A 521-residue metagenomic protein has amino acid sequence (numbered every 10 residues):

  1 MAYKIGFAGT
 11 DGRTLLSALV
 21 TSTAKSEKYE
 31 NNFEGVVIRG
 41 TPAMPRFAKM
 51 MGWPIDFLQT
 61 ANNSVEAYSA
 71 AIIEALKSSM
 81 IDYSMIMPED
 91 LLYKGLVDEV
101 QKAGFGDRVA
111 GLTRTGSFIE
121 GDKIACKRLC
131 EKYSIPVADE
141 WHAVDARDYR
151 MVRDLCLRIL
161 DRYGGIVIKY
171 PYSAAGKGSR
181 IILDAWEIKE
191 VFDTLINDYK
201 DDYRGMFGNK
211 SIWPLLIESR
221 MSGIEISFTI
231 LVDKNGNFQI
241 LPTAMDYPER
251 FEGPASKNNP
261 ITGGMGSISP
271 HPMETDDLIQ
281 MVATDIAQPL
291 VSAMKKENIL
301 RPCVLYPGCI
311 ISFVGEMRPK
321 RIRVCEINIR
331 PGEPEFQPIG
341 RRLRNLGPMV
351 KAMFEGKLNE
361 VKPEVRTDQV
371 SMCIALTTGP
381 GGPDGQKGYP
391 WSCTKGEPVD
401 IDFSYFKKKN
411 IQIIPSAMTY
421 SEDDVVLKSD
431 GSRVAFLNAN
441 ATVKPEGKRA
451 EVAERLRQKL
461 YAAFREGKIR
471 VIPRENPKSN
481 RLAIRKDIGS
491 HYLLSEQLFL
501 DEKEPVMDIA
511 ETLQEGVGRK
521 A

Functional and structural regions predicted by a protein language model:
M1-E34, I135, E364-D368, K444-K448 (+3 more regions): Preference for protein termini
M1-L112: ATP-binding N-terminal substructure of ATP-dependent carboxylate-amine bond-forming enzymes
A103-G178, D202-R204: A conserved helix-loop-beta module that forms one wall/lid of the active-site cleft in ATP-utilizing catalytic domains
P136-A138, D161-I168, I182-S227, I286-E297: Conserved ATP-binding module of the ATP-grasp superfamily
D198-Y199, M221-P272, A283-V324, N328-F336: Phosphate-binding core of ATP-grasp and ATP-grasp-like enzymes
R204-L216, A293-G308, L358-S371, G467-I488: Flexible, glycine/charged-enriched surface loops at secondary-structure junctions
A283-P307, N328-E422: Active-site "cap" helix and flanking loop/linker of ATP-utilizing ligase/carboxylase catalytic domains
K428-K520: Generic C-terminus detector
